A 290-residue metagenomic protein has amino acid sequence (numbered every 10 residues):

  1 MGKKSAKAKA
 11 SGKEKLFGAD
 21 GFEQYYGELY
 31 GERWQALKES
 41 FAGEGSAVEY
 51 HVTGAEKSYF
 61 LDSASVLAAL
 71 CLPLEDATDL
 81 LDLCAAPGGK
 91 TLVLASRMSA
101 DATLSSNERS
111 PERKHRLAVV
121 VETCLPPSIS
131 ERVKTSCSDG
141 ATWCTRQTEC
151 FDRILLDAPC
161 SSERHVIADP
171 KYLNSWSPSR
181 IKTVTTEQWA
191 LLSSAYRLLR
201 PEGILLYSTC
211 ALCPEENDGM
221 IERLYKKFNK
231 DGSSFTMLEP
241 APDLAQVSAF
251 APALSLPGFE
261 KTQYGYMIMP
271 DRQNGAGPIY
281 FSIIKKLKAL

Functional and structural regions predicted by a protein language model:
M1-L290: S-adenosylmethionine
